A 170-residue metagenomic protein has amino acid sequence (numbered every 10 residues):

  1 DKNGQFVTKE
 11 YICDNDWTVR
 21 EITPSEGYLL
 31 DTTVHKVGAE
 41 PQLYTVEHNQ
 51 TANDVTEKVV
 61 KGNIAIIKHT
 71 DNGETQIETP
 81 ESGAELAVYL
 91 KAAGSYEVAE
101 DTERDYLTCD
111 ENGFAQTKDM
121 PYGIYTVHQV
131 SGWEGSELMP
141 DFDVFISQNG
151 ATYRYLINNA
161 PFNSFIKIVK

Functional and structural regions predicted by a protein language model:
D1-K170: Solvent-exposed loop/turn and edge beta-strand elements of beta-rich ligand-binding domains
